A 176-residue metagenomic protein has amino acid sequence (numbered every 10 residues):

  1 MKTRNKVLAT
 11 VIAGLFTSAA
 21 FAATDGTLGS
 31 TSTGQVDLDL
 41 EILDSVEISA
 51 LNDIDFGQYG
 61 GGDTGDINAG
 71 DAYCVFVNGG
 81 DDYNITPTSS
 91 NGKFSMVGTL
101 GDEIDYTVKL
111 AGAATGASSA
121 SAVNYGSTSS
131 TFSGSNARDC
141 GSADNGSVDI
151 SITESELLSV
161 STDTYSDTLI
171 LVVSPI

Functional and structural regions predicted by a protein language model:
M1-L8: Bacterial N-terminal signal peptides that target proteins for export
T10-F16: Hydrophobic helical h-region of N-terminal Sec-dependent signal peptides in bacterial secretory/periplasmic proteins
S18-A22: Sec/Tat signal peptide C-region and signal peptidase I cleavage site
A23-K109, G134-I176: N-terminal small/polar-rich segments of proteins
A114-N145: Extracellular beta-sheet repeat scaffolds used for adhesion and glycan interaction
